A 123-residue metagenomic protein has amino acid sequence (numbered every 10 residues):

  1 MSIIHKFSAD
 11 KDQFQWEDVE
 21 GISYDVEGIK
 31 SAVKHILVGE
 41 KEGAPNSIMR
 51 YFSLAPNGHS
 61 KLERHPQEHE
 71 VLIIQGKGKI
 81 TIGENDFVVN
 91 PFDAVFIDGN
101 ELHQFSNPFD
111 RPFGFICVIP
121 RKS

Functional and structural regions predicted by a protein language model:
M1-N46: A short, N-terminal "cap"/entry segment at the start of jelly-roll beta-barrel domains of the cupin/DSBH fold
K34-V38, R50-H65, G99: Conserved short histidine dyad/triad with adjacent acidic residue
Y51-A55, R64-I80, V118: Short, conserved beta-strand element in jelly-roll/cupin
G58, P66-Q67, N85, E101-L102 (+1 more regions): A generic "binding-loop/recognition-motif" signal
S60-L62, I80-T81, I97, H103-F109: Short beta-strand His + acidic residue motifs that chelate non-heme Fe in jelly-roll/DSBH and cupin folds
N85-G99: Short acidic-glycine-tyrosine-enriched beta hairpin
F96, R111-S123: A short hydrophobic beta-strand segment most commonly corresponding to one strand of the jelly-roll/cupin
